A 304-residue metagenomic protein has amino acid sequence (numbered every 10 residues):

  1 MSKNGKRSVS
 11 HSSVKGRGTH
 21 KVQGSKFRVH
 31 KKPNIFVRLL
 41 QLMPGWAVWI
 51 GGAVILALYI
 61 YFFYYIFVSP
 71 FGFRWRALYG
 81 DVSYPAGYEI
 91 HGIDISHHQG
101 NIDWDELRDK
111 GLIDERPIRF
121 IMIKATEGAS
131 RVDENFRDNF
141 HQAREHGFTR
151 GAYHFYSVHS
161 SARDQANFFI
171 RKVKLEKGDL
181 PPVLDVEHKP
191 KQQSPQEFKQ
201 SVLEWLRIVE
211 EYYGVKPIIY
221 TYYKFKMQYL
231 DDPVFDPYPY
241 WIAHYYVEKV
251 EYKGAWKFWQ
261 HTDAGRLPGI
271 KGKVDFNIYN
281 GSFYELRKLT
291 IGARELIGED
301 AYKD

Functional and structural regions predicted by a protein language model:
M1-K31: N-terminal targeting leaders characterized by basic, low-complexity, disordered sequences that direct proteins
S2, L78-Q99, D231, F235-D304: Functionally critical loop-and-helix segments that line ligand-binding/catalytic clefts of soluble enzyme domains
P33-G45: Short, Lys/Arg-rich N-terminal segment immediately upstream of the first membrane anchor
G45-F67: Hydrophobic membrane-insertion alpha-helices, especially the h-region of bacterial N-terminal signal peptides
F71-Y79, P85-E106, I113-E204, E210-Y212: Substrate-binding cleft of extracellular glycoside hydrolase catalytic domains
S130, H159, K226, K249 (+1 more regions): Flexible, glycine-rich phosphate/dinucleotide-binding loops and adjacent beta-alpha linkers at cofactor/substrate
Q165-E176, P195-I208, F225-V234, W259-D275: Short secondary-structure transition/capping segments
L180-K253: Catalytic domains of cell-wall/extracellular-matrix polysaccharide-remodeling enzymes, centered on de-N-acetylation
